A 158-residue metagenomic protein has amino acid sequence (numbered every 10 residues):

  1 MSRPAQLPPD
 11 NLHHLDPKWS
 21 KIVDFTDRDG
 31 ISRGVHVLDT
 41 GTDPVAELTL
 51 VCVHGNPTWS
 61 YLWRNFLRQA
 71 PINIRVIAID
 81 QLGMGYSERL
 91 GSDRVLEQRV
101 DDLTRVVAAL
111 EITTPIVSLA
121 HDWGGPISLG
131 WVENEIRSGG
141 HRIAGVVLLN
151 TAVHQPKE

Functional and structural regions predicted by a protein language model:
M1-D24: An N-terminal hydrophobic leader/cap segment in hydrolases
H13-L15, V23, R28-I31, L38-T40 (+5 more regions): Active-site loop/oxyanion-hole signature of alpha/beta-hydrolase fold enzymes
H36-Y86: Conserved HGGG/HGGXW glycine-rich cap/lid loop of the alpha/beta-hydrolase fold
N56, D122-W123, A152-V153: Short, flexible active-site-adjacent loop segments at beta-strand->alpha-helix junctions, enriched in small/polar
N65, G130-N134: Active-site signature of alpha/beta-hydrolase-fold catalytic machinery across serine- and Asp/Cys-nucleophile hydrolases
A120, G124, S128: Gly/Ala-rich beta-loop-alpha elbow adjacent to hydrolase catalytic centers
V147-P156: Active-site nucleophile loop of the alpha/beta-hydrolase fold
